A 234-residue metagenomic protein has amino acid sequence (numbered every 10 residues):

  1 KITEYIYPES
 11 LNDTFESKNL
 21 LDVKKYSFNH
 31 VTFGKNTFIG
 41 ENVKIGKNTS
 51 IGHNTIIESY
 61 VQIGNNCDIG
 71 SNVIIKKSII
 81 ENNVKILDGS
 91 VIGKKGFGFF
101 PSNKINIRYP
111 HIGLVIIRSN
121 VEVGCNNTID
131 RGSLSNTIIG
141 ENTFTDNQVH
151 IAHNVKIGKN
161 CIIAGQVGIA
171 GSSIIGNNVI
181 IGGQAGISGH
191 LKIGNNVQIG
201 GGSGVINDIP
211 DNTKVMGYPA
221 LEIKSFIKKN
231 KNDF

Functional and structural regions predicted by a protein language model:
K1-S10: Phosphate-bearing ligand-interacting subdomains that bind or position ATP/ADP/UDP/GDP/NAD(P) or nucleotide-linked
S10-K24: Phosphate-binding beta-alpha-beta segment of Rossmann-like dinucleotide-binding domains, i.e., the NAD(P)
L20-E222: Structural signal for interior beta-strand "rungs" in well-ordered beta-sheet cores of soluble enzyme domains
I227-F234: Long, leucine- and charge-enriched amphipathic alpha-helices that form heptad-repeat coiled-coil/leucine-zipper-like
